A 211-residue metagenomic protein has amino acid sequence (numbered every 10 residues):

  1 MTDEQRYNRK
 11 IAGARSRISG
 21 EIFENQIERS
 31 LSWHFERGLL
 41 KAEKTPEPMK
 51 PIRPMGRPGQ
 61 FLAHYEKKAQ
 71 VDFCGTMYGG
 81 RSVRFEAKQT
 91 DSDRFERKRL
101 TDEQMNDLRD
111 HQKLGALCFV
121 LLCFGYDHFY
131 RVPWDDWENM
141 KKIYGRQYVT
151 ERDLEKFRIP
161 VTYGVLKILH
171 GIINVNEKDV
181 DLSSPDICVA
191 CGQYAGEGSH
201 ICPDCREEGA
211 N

Functional and structural regions predicted by a protein language model:
M1-H64: Acidic-basic catalytic patches of nuclease active cores, encompassing PD-(D/E)XK and other metal-cofactor nuclease
D72-G75, G79-S92: Conserved catalytic cores of phosphodiester-cleaving nucleases, focusing on short active-site segments
T90-D110, L114: Mg2+/Mn2+-dependent nuclease catalytic core
R109-N139: Nucleic-acid nuclease catalytic cores
P185, S199: Residues immediately within or flanking Cys/His clusters that coordinate Zn2+ in small zinc-binding modules
C188, C202: Short cysteine-rich clusters marking metal-coordination/redox-active sites
G192, R206: Cys/His-coordinated zinc-binding microdomains
A195-E197, A210: Short functional micro-motifs and their immediate structural scaffolds
